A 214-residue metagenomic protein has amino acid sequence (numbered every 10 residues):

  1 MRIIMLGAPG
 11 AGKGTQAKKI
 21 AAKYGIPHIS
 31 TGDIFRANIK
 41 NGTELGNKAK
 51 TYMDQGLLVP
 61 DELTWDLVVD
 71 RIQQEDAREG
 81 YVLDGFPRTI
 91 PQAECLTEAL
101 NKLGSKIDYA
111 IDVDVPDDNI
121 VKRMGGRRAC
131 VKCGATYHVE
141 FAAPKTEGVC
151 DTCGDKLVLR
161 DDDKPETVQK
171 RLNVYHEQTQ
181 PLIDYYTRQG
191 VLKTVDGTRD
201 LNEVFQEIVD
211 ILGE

Functional and structural regions predicted by a protein language model:
M1-E214: Glycine-rich phosphate-binding loop of ATP-dependent small-molecule kinases
